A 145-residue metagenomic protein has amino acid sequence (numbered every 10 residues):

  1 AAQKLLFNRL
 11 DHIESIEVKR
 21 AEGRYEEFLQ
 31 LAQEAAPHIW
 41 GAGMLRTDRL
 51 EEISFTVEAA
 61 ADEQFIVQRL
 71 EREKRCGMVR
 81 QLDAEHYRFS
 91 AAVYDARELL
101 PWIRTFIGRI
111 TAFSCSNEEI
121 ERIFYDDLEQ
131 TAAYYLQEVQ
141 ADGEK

Functional and structural regions predicted by a protein language model:
A1-E52: Core beta-strand-centered patch of the WYL/Sm-like small regulatory domain
A32, A36-K145: Polybasic (Lys/Arg-rich)
